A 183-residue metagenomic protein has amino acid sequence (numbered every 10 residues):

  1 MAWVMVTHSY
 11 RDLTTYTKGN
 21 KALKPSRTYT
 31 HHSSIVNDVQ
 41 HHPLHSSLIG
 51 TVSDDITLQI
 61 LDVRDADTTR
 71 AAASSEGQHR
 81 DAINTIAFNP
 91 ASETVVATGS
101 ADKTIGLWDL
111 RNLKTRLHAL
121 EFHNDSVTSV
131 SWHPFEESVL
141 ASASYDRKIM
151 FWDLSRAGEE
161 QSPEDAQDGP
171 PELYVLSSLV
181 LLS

Functional and structural regions predicted by a protein language model:
M1-G50: Fungal eukaryote-biased detector of long internal structured cores
W3-T7, D12-L13, T51-D55, V63 (+2 more regions): Conserved strand-to-loop turn within each blade of WD40 beta-propeller repeats
V4, S33, V39-S46, A87-E93 (+2 more regions): Loop/turn segments within WD40 beta-propeller blades
V4, Y29-V36, P43, S75-I83 (+3 more regions): WD40/WD-repeat beta-propeller blade N-cap
M5-T7, S46, D55-T57, R80 (+6 more regions): Surface-exposed loop/turn positions within WD40 beta-propeller blades
H8-K18, L58-R64, I105-D109, V130 (+1 more regions): WD40-repeat beta-propellers
Y16-P25, A66-A72, L113-L117, G158-S177: Beta-strand initiation motifs
S126, E136-S138, R147-M150, L154-S183: Terminal intrinsically disordered, low-complexity extensions flanking WD-repeat/beta-propeller proteins
